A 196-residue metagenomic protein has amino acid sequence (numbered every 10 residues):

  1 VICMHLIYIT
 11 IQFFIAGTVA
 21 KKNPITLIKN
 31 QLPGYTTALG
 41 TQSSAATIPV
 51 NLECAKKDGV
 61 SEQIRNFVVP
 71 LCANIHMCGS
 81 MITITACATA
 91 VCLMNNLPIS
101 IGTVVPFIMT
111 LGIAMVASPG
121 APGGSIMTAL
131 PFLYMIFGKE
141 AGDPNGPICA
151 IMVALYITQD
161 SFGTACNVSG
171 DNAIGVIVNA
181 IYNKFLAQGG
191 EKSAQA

Functional and structural regions predicted by a protein language model:
V1-F13: Entry/N-cap segments of selected transmembrane alpha helices and their immediately preceding amphipathic helices
I2-C3, Y35-L39, I75-C78, M152-A165: Hydrophobic alpha-helical transmembrane segments of multi-pass membrane proteins
I7-Y8, T47, T83, G170: Residue-level signal for transmembrane alpha-helical positions in Major Facilitator Superfamily
I11, I15, N23-P24: Transmembrane helical segments that form the transport core of multi-pass membrane transport proteins
G17, E62, L71, A180-K184: Domain-wide signal for the mature, well-folded portions of proteins, strongly enriched in nucleus-encoded organellar
N23-L39, E62-P70, D143-V153: The feature identifies polytopic integral membrane transport proteins across all domains of life
G34-M115, E191: Helix-loop-helix junctions within the multi-pass membrane cores of secondary transporters/permeases
T85-A196: Transmembrane alpha-helical segments and their short flanking loops that form helix-hairpins/helix-helix interfaces
